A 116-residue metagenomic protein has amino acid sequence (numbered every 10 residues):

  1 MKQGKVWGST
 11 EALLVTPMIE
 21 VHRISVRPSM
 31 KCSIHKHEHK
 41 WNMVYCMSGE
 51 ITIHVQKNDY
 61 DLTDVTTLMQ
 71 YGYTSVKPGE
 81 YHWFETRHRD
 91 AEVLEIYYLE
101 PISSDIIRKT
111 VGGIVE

Functional and structural regions predicted by a protein language model:
M1-R23, K31-I34, D64-T67, I106-E116: A short, N-terminal "cap"/entry segment at the start of jelly-roll beta-barrel domains of the cupin/DSBH fold
Q3, W83-E116: Double-stranded beta-helix
V21-S25, M43, V65, Y73-S75: Conserved hydrophobic/aromatic beta-strand scaffold that supports enzyme active sites
M30, H39-K40, E80, R89-D90 (+1 more regions): A generic "binding-loop/recognition-motif" signal
K31, E50-T52, Y73, Y81 (+1 more regions): Structural motif
H39-N58: Glycine- and acidic-residue-biased ligand/ion/polar-headgroup-sensing regions
K57-Y81: Short acidic-glycine-tyrosine-enriched beta hairpin
